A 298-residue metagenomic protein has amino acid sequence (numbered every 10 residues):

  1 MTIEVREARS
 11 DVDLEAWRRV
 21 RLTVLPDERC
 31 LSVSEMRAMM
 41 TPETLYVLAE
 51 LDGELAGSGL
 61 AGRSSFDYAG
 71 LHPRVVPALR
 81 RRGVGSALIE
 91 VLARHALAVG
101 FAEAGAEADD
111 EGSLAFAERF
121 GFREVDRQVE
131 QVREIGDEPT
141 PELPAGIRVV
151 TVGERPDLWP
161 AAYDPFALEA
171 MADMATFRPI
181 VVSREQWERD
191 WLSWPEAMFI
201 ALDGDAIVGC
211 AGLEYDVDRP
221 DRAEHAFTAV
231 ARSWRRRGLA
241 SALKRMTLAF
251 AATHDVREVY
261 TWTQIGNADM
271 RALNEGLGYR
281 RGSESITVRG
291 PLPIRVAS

Functional and structural regions predicted by a protein language model:
M1-M36, L48, L143-I180, A297-S298: Short amphipathic alpha-helix that is part of the acyltransferase structural core
R9-L14, R18-D109, I207-A231: Conserved donor-binding loop and adjoining core beta-sheet/short helix segment in diverse acyl/aminoacyl transferases
A38-P42, R189-P195: Short loop/turn motifs at secondary-structure junctions and domain boundaries
Y46-L48, A197-I200: Hydrophobic beta-strand residues of extracellular immunoglobulin-like
S65, P77-G153, S285-G290: Acyl-donor-binding surface of acyltransferase catalytic domains
R81-R94, V230, R236-A249, A272 (+1 more regions): Conserved acetyl-CoA-binding loop-helix of GNAT-fold acetyltransferases
R82-V84, A104-A106, L239, T253-T261: Extended interaction-bearing regions that mediate binding to partners or small molecules
F122-P139, A249, H254-S298: Active-site/acyl-donor-binding loops of N-acyltransferases
